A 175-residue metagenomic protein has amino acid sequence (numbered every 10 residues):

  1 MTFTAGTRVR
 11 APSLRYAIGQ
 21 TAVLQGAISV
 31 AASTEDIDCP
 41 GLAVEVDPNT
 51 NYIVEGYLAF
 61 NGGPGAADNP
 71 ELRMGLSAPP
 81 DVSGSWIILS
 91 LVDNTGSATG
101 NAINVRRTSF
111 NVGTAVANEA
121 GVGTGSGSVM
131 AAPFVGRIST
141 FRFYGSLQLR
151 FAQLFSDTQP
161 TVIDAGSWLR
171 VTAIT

Functional and structural regions predicted by a protein language model:
M1-D38, S83-S85, T172-T175: Glycine-rich, low-complexity segments
L24-P40, V116-G121, V129-F134: Glycine-rich strand-loop-strand elements at beta-sheet edges
V46-I53, R142-Y144: Extended extracellular/luminal ectodomain segments enriched in beta-structured repeat modules
Y52-F60, L149: A short beta-strand element within beta-rich, extracytoplasmic domains of secreted/secretory-pathway proteins
F60-P64, F155-D157: Short amphipathic, basic-aromatic surface patches that mediate peripheral association with negatively charged
G63-V135, D164-A165, T172-T175: Terminal beta-strand-rich extracellular "head" domains that mediate receptor/glycan or other ligand binding
P79-G84, F141-T175: C-terminal interaction-tip segments
